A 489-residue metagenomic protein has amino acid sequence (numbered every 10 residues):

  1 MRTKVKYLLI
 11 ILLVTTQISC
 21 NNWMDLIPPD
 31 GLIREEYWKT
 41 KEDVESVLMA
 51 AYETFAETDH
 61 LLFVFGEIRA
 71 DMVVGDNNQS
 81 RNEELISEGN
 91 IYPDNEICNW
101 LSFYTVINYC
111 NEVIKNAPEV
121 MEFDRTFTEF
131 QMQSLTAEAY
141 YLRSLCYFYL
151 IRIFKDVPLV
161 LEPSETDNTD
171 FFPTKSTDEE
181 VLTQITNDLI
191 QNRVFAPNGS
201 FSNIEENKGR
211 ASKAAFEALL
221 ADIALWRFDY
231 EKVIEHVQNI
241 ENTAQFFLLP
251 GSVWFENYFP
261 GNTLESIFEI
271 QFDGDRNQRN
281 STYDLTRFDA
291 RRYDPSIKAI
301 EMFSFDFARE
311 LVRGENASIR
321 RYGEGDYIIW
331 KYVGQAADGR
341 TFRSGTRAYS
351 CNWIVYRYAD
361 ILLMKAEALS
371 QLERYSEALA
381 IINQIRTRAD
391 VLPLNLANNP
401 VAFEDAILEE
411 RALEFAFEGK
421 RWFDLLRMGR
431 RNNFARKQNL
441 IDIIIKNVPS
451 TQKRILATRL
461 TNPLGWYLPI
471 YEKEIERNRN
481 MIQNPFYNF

Functional and structural regions predicted by a protein language model:
I18-S19: C-terminal motif of bacterial Sec signal peptides marking the signal peptidase cleavage site
E35, L61-R81, V160-E162, P197-Y283 (+1 more regions): Short, surface-exposed recognition loops and adjoining beta-strand edges that mediate ligand/DNA contacts, enriched
K39-D43, L48, Y52, D76-S102 (+2 more regions): Elongated scaffold/linker segments in the mid-to-C-terminal portions of large proteins
K41, E45-M49, E53-T54, Q79-F154 (+5 more regions): Conserved, well-structured interaction surfaces
T136, R143, L150, K213 (+3 more regions): Structural register within alpha-helical repeat arrays
